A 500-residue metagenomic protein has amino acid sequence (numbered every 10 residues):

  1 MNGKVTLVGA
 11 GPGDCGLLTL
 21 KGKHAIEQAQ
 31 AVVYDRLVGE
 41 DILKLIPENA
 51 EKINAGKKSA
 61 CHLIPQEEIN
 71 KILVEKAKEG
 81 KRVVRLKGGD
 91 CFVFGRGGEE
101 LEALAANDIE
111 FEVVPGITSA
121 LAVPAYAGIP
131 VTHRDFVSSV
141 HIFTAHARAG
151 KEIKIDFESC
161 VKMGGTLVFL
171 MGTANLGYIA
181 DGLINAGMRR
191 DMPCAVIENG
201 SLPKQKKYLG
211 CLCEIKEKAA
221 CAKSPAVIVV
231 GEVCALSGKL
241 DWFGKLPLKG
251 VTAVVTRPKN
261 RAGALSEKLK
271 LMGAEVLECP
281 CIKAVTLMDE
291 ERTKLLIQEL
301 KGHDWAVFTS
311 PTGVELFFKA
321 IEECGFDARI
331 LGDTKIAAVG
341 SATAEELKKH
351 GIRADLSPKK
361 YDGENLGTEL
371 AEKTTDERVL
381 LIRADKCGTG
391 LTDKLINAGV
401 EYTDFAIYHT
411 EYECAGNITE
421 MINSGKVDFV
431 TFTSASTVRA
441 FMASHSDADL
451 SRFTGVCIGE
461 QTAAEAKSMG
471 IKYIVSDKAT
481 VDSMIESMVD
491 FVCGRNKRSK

Functional and structural regions predicted by a protein language model:
M1-C15, L20-I117, C221, A226 (+3 more regions): Class I S-adenosyl-L-methionine
G3, D14, G88-V93, G97-M163 (+2 more regions): Class I SAM-dependent methyltransferase SAM-binding "motif I" and its flanking Rossmann-like core
K4-L7, Q30-V32, A50-I53, K81-R85 (+12 more regions): Structural motif
T6, P12-G13, A50, S59 (+6 more regions): Signature of uroporphyrinogen-III synthase
T19, R96-G98, P124-Y126, D181-G182 (+3 more regions): Short acidic, glycine/serine/threonine-rich loops at helix termini
E40-I42, I69-K76, Y126-P130, I153-F157 (+1 more regions): Short, charged beta->alpha transition segments
A105-I109, V131-H133, N185-D191, C324-L331 (+1 more regions): A short alpha->loop->secondary-structure connector
R148-A195: Conserved anion/nucleotide-ligand pocket segment
